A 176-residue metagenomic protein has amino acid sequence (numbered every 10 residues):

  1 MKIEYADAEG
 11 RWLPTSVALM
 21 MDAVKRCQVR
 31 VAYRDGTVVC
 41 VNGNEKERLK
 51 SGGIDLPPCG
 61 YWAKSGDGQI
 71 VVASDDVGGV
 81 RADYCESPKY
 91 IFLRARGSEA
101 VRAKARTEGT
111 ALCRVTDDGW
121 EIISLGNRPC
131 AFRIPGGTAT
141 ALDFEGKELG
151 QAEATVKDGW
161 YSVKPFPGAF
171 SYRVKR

Functional and structural regions predicted by a protein language model:
M1: Aromatic/acidic polysaccharide-binding cleft in carbohydrate-active enzymes
E4-R11: Ordered core of a single globular domain
R11-L49, A82-T138, D143: Carbohydrate-binding surface patches
K50, F132, L149, R173: Short acidic, gly/pro-rich beta-turn/loop elements at beta-sheet edges and active-site/ligand-binding grooves
I54-G68, I134-L149: Solvent-exposed beta-hairpin/edge-strand motifs
D55-R114, D118, V156-R176: C-terminal beta-strand-rich structural cap/linker in extracellular carbohydrate-active enzymes
Q151-T155: Short, surface-exposed loop motifs enriched in S/T, G, D/E and P with embedded aromatic residues
